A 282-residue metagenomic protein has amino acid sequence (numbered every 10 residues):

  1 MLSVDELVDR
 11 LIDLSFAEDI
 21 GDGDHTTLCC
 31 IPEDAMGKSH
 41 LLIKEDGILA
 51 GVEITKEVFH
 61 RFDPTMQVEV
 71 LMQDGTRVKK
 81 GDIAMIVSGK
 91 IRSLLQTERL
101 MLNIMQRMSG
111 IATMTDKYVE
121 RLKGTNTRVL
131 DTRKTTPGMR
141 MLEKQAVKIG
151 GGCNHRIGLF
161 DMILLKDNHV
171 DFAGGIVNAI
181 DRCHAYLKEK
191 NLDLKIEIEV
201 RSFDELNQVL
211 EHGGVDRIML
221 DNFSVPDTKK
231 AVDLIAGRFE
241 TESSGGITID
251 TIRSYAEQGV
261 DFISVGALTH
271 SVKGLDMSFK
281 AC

Functional and structural regions predicted by a protein language model:
M1-H212, R217, P226-L234, F239-E242 (+2 more regions): Acidic/glycine-rich phosphate/pyrophosphate-binding loops and surrounding catalytic core that coordinate Mg2+
D221-N222, G245, A267-L268: Short secondary-structure boundary segments
I249: Cys/His-rich Zn2+-binding cysteine-cluster or related metal-binding knuckle/ribbon modules and their
S278-C282: Active-site loop ensemble at the mouth of alpha/beta enzyme cores that anchors a bound cofactor
